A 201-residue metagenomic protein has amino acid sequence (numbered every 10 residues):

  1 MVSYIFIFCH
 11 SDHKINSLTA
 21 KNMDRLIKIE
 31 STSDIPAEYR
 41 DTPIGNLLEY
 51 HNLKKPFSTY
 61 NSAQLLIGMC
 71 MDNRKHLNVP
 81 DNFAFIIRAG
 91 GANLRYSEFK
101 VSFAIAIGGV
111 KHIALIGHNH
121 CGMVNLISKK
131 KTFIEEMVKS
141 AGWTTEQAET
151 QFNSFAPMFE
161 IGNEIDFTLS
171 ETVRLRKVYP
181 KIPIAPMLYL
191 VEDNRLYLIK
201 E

Functional and structural regions predicted by a protein language model:
T19-S62, G90-F99, A106-G108, N125-E201: Divalent-metal-activated hydrolytic enzyme cores
S62-H112, I116-G122: Small-residue-enriched, tightly packed secondary-structure blocks
